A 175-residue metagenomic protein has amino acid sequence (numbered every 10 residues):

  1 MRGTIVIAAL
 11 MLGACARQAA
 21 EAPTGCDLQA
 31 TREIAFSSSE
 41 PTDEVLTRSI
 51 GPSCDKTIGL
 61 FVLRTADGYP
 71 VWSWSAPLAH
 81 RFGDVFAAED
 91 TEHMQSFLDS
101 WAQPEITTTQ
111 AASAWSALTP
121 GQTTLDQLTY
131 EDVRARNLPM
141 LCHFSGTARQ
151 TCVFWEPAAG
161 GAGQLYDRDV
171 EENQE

Functional and structural regions predicted by a protein language model:
M1-A8: Sec-dependent signal peptide recognition, specifically the positively charged N-region followed immediately by
L12-A14: C-terminal motif of bacterial Sec signal peptides marking the signal peptidase cleavage site
A16-Q18: Bacterial signal peptide processing site
Q29-E33, R134-L141: Short, hydrophobic/aromatic-rich segments at coil-to-beta transitions
S39-G51, R136-H143: Short beta-strand elements that form the blades of beta-propeller/WD-repeat-like and other beta-sheet-rich scaffold
K56-L60, R149-T151: Structural motif
V62-R134: Mature extracytoplasmic domains of secretory-pathway proteins
L141-D167: Short, exposed beta-strand-loop hairpins at the edges of beta-sheets in extracellular/periplasmic proteins
